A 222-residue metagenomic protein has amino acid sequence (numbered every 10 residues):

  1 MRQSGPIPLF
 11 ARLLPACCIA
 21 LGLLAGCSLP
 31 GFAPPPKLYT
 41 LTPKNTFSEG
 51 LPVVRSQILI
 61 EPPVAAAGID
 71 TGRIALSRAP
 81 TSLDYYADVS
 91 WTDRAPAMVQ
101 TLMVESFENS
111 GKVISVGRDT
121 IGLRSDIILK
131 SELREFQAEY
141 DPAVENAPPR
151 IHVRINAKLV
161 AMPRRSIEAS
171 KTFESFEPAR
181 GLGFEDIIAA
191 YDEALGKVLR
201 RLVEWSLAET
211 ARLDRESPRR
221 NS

Functional and structural regions predicted by a protein language model:
M1-C27: Sec-dependent bacterial lipoprotein signal peptides
C27-P96, A208-S222: A structural "domain/chain start" motif
L29-E49, S110-R164: Surface-exposed short loop/turn segments
K37, V54-S56, D70-G72, A79 (+5 more regions): Envelope-exposed proteins and targeting segments
P63, L133-Q137, E174-F176: Generic short beta-strand segments
L83-S90, P163-E204: Short secondary-structure boundary motifs at beta->alpha junctions and helix caps
